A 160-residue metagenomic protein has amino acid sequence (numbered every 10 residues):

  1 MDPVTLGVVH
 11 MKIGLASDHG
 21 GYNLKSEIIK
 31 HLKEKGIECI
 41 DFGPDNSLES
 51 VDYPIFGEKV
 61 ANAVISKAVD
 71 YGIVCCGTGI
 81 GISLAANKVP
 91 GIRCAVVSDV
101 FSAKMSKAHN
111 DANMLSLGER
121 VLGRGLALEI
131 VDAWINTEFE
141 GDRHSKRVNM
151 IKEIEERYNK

Functional and structural regions predicted by a protein language model:
D2-H10: Short, Lys/Arg-enriched N-terminal segments with co-localized hydrophobic residues within the first ~10-30 amino acids
L6, I65-A68, K107-H109: Solvent-exposed alpha-helices and their adjacent loops that cap or buttress functional pockets in soluble metabolic
K12-A16, G20-G21, V100-K160: C-terminal binding/interaction regions
L15-K35: Glycine-rich phosphate/diphosphate-binding loop of Rossmann-like nucleotide-binding domains
E38-E49: A short beta-strand-loop structural module common to alpha/beta enzyme folds
F56-V96: Helix-adjacent hinge/juxtasegments
